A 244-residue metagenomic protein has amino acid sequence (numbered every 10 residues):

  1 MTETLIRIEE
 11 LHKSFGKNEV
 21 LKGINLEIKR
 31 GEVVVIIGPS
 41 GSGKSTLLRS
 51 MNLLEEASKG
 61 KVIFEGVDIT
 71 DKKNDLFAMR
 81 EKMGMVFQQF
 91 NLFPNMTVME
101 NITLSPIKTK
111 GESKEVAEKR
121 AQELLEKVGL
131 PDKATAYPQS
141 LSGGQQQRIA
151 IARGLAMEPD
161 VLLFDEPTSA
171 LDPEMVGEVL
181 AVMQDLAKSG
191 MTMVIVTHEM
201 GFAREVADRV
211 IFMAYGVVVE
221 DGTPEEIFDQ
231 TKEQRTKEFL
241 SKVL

Functional and structural regions predicted by a protein language model:
E3-E226: ABC family nucleotide-binding domain
E233: ATP phosphate-binding glycine-rich loop
E238-L244: ABC ATPase nucleotide-binding domains
